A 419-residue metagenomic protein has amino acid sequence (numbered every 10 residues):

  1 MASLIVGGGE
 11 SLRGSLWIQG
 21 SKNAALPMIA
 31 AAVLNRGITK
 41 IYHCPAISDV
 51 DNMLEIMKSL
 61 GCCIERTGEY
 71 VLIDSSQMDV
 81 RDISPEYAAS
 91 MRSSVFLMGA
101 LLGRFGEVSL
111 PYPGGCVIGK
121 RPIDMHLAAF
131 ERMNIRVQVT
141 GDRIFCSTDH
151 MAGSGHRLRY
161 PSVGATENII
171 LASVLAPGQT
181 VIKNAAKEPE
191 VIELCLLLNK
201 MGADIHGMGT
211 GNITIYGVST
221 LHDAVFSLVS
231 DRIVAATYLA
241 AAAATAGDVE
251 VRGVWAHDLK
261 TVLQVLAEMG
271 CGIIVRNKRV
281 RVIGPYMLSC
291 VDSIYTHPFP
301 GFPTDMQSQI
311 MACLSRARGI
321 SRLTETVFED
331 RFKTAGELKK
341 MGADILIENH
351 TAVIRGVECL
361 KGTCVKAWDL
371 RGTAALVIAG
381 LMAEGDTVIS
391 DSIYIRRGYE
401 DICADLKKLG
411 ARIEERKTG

Functional and structural regions predicted by a protein language model:
M1-G419: Short, structured segments at the rim of ligand-binding sites
